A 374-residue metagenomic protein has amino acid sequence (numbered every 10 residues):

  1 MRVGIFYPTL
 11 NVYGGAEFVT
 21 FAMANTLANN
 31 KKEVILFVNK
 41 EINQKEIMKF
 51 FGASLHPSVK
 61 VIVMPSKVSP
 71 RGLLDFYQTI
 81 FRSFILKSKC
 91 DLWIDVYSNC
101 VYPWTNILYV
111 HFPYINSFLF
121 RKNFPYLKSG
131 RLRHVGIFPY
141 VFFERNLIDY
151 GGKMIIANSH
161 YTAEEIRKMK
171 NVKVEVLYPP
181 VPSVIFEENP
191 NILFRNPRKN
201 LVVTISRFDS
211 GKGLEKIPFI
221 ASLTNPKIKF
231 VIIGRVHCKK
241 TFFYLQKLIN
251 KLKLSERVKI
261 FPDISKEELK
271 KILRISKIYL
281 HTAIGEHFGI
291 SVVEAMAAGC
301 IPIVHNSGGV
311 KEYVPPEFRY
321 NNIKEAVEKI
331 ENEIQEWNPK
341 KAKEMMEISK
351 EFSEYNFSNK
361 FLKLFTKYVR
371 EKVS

Functional and structural regions predicted by a protein language model:
E17-A22, N200, D209-L223, K240-F243: A conserved mid-protein helix/loop that constitutes part of the nucleotide-sugar donor-binding site
I35-C100: Active-site donor-binding segments of glycosyltransferases and PAPS-dependent sulfotransferases
Y126-I155, T162-A163: Membrane-proximal helix-turn-helix segments that form the acceptor-binding/catalytic region of lipid-linked
R167-K168, V181-K199: Acidic anion/phosphate-binding donor-loop and adjacent secondary structure in glycosyltransferase catalytic cores
F243-I264: Nucleotide-activated donor-binding/catalytic signature segment of Leloir-type glycosyltransferases, i.e., the conserved
I284: Aromatic "clamp/platform" in nucleotide-sugar-dependent glycosyltransferases that forms part of the donor/acceptor
V292, I301-V304: Short hydrophobic beta-strand element within catalytic cores of glycosyltransferases and related nucleotide-activated
Q335-S374: A charged, aromatic-enriched C-terminal amphipathic alpha-helix characteristic of glycosyltransferases across folds
